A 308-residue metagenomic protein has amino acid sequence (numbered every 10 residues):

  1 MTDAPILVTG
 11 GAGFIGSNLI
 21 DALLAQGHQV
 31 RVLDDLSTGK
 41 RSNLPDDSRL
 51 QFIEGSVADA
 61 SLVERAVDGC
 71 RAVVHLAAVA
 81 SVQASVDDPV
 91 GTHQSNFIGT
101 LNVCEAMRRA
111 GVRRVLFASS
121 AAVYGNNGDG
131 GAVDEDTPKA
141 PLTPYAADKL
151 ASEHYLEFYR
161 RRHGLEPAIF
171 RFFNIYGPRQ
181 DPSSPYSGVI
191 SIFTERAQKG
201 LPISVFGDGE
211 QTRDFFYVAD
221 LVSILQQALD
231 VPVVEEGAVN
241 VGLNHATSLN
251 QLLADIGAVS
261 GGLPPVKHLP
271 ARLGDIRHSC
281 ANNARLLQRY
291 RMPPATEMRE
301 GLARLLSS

Functional and structural regions predicted by a protein language model:
M1-F173: N-terminal Rossmann-like NAD(P)+-binding domain of SDR-like oxidoreductases, especially those catalyzing
L19, L225-L229, L253-I256, N283 (+1 more regions): Hydrophobic "lid"/C-terminal helical patch of Rossmann-like NAD(P)-dependent dehydrogenase/epimerase domains
Q29, R49-Q51, E166-A168, P202-S204 (+2 more regions): Conserved beta-strand segments of alpha/beta enzyme cores
L62, N102-A106, F215, D220-S223 (+1 more regions): Conserved mid-core alpha-helix of short-chain dehydrogenase/reductase
M107, R160, A197, V205 (+1 more regions): Hydrophobic pocket-lining residues that define ligand/cofactor binding sites across diverse proteins
L150, I175-S191, L201, F206 (+5 more regions): Glycine/proline-rich active-site loop of Rossmann-fold NAD(P)-dependent oxidoreductases
A151, Y155, Y159, V189 (+3 more regions): Hydrophobic alpha-helix immediately C-terminal to the catalytic Tyr-X-X-X-Lys motif of short-chain
V218, N250-Q251, L269-P294, E300 (+1 more regions): Conserved C-terminal active-site "lid" loop/helix of NAD(P)H-dependent oxidoreductases that clamps the redox cofactor
